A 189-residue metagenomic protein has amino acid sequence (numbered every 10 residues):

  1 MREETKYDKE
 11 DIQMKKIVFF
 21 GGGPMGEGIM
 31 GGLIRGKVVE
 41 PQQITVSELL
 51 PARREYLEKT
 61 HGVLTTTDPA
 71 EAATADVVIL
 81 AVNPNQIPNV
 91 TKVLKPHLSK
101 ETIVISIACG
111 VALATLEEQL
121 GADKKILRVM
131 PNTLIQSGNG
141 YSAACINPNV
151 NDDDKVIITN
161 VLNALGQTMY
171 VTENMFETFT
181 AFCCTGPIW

Functional and structural regions predicted by a protein language model:
Y7-T60, L64-T67, N139-G140: NAD(P)+-binding Rossmann beta1-loop-alpha1 motif at the extreme N-terminus of oxidoreductases
V18, I158, G186: Residue-level signature of catalytic and energy-coupling elements of molecular machines, predominantly ATP/GTP-dependent
G26, R54, A75, I87 (+4 more regions): A general structural signal for well-ordered alpha-helical segments in protein cores
G32-G36, S47, T60, H97 (+3 more regions): Change "in soluble alpha/beta enzymes" to "in soluble alpha/beta proteins
T60-H61, P69-A144: Rossmann-like NAD(P)(H) cofactor-binding subdomain of soluble oxidoreductases
T115-K125, Y141-F179: Internal alpha-helical scaffold of NAD(P)-dependent oxidoreductase catalytic cores
M175-W189: Helical "substrate-binding/catalytic lid" subdomain of Rossmann-like NAD(P)-dependent dehydrogenases/reductases
